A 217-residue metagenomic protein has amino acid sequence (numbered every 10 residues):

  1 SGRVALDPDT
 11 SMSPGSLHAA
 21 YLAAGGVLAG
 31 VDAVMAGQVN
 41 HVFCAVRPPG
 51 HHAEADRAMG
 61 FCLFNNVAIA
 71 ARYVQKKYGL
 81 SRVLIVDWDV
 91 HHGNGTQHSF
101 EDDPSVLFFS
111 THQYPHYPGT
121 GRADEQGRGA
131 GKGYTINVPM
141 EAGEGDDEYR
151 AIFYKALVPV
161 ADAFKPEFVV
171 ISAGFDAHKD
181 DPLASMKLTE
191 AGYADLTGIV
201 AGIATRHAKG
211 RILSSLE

Functional and structural regions predicted by a protein language model:
G2-L216: A general "terminal functional-core" signal
